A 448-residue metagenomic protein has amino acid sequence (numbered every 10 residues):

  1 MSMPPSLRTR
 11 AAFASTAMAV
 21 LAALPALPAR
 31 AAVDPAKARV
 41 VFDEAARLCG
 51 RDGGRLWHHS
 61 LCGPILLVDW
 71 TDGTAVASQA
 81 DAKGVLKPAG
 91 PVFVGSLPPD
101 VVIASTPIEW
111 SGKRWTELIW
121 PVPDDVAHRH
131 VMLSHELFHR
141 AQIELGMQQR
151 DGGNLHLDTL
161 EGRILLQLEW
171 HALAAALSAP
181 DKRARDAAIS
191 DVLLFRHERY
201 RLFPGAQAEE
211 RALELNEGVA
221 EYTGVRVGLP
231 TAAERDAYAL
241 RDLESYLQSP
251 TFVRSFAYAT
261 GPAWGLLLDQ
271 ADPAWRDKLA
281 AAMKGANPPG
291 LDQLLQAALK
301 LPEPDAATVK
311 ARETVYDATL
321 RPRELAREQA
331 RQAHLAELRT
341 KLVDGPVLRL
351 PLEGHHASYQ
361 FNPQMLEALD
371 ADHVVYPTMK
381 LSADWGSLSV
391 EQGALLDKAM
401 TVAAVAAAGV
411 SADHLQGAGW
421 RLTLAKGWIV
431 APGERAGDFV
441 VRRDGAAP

Functional and structural regions predicted by a protein language model:
A14-P25: Bacterial N-terminal signal peptides
A31-G90, W115, A220, Y376: N-terminal mature-domain "stem" immediately C-terminal to a signal peptide or N-terminal signal-anchor/transmembrane
V92-G112: Catalytic zinc-binding patch centered on the HExxH motif and its immediate surroundings that defines zinc-dependent
L118-L133: Short pre-active-site segment immediately N-terminal to the catalytic Zn-binding motif
V131-E144: Active-site recognition of the HExxH zinc-binding catalytic motif
E144-L202, A206-D236, L247: Post-HExxH zinc-binding segment in Zn-dependent metallohydrolases
P204-E234, R241-A306: Active-site-proximal alpha-helical
A280-P448: Non-catalytic terminal regions of proteins
